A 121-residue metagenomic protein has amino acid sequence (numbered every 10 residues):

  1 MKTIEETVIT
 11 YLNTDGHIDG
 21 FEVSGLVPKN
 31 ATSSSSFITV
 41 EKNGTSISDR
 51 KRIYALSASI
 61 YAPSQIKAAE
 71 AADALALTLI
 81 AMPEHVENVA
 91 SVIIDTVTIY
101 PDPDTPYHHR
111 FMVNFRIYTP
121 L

Functional and structural regions predicted by a protein language model:
M1-S48, I66, A74-L77, M82-V86: Small/polar-rich, solvent-exposed N-terminal microdomains that initiate assembly or binding
M1-Y11, N43-I53, V92-L121: Short, charged interaction patches at domain edges and termini
F37-T39, S57, N114: Generic structural signal for residues positioned in beta-strands
Y54-I60: Short, well-ordered beta-strand segments in beta-rich or mixed alpha/beta enzyme and ligand-binding folds
I60-I66, L121: A generic structural motif
V89: Catalytic core regions of nucleotide second-messenger enzymes
